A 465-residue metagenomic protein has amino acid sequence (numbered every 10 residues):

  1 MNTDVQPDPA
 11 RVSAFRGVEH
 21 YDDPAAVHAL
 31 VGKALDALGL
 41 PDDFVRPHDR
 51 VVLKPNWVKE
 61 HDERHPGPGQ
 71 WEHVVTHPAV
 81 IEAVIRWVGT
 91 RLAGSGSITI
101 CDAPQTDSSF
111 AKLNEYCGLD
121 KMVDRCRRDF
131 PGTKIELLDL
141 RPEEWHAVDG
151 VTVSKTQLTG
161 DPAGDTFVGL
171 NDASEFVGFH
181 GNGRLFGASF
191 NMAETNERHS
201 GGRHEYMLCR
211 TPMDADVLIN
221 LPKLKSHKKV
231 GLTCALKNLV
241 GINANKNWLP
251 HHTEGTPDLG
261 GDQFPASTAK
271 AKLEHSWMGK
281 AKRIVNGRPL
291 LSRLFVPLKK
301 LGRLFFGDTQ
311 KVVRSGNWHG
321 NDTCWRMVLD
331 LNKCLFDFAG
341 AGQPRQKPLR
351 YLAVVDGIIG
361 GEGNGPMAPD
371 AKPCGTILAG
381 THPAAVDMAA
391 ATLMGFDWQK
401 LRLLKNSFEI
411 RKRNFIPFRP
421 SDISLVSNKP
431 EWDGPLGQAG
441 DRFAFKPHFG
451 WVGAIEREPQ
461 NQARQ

Functional and structural regions predicted by a protein language model:
N2-Q465: Extended, low-polarity segments enriched in aliphatic/aromatic residues
